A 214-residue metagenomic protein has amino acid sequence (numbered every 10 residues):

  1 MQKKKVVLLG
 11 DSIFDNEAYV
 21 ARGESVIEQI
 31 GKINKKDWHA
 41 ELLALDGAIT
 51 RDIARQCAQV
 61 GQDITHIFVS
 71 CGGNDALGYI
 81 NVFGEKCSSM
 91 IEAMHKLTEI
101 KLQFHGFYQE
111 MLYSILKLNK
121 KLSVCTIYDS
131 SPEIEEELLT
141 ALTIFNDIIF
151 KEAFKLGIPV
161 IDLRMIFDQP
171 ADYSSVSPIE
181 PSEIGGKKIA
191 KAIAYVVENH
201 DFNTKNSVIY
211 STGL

Functional and structural regions predicted by a protein language model:
M1-R51, Q56-D63: Serine-esterase "nucleophile elbow" of acetyl-processing enzymes
R55-L214: Alpha-helical cap/lid subdomain in secreted, periplasmic, or secretory-pathway luminal O-acyl-processing enzymes
